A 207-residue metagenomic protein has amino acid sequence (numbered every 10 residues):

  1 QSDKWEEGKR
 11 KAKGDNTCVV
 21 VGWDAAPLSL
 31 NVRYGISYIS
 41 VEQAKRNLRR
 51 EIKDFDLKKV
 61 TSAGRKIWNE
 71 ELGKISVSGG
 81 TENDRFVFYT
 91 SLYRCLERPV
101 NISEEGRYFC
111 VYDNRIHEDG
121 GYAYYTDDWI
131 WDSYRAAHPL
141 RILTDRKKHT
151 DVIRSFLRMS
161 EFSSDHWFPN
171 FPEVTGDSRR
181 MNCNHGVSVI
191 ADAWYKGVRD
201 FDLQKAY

Functional and structural regions predicted by a protein language model:
Q1-Y124, R158, R199-Q204: Acidic/polar, glycine-enriched structural segments that form the non-catalytic walls/loops of the carbohydrate-binding
W68, Y93, W131, N170-P172: Tryptophan-centered motif/residue detector
N83-D84, A123-D132, S178-G186: Secondary-structure capping and boundary motifs in well-ordered enzyme cores
T90-E104, T126-T150, S188-G197: Alpha-helical support elements that line or immediately flank enzyme active sites and cofactor-binding pockets
H117-E118, K147-K196, D200-L203: Helix-terminus loop motifs that line ligand-binding clefts
